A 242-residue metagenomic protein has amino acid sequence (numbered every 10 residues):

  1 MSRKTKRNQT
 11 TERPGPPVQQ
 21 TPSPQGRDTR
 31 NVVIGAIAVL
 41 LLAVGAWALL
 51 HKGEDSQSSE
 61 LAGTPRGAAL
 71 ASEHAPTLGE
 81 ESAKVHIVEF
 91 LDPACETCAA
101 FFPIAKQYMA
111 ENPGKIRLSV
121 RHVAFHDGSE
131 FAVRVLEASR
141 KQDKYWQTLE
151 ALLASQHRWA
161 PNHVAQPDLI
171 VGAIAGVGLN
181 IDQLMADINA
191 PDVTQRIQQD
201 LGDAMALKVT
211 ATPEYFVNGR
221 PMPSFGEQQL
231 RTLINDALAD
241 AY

Functional and structural regions predicted by a protein language model:
M1-W47, G172-Y242: C-terminal cap of thioredoxin/glutaredoxin-like
K52-R66: Ser/Thr/Pro/Gly-rich low-complexity linker/stalk segments immediately outside membranes or between
E54-D55, K144, H157, L179 (+1 more regions): Generic structural signal for secondary-structure transition and capping sites
G67-V85, A110: A short beta-strand-turn-helix
A68-L70, A100, R196: Short secondary-structure boundary/capping elements
S72-P76, I104-K106, L201-D203: A generic local structural motif
E80, E89, S224: Conserved strand-loop elements at the edges of beta-sheets that form or border functional pockets
A83-A94, A99-A175, M205-T210, N235-Y242: Structural alpha/beta surface segment adjacent to cysteine/selenocysteine redox centers across thiol/disulfide enzymes
